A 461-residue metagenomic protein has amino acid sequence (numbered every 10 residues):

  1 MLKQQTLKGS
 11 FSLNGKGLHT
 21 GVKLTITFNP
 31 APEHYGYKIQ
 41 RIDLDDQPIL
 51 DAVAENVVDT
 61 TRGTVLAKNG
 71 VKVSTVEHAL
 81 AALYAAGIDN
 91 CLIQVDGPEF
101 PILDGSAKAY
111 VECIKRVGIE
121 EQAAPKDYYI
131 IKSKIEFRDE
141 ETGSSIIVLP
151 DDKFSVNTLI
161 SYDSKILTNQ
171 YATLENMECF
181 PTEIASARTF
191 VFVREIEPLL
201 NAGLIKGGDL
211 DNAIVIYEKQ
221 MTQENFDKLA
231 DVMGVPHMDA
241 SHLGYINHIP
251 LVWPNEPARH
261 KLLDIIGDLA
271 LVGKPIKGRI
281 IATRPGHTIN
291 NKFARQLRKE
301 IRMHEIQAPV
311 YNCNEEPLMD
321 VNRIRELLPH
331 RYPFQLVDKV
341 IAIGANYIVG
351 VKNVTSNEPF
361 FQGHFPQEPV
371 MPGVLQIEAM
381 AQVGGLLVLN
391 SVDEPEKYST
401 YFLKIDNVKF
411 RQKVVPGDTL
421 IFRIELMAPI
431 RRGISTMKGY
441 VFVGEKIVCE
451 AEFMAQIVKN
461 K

Functional and structural regions predicted by a protein language model:
M1-D89, Q94-Y311: C-terminal regulatory domains involved in ligand/effector binding and gene-expression control
T6-S10, L318-I324, I421-F422: Short Pro/Gly-enriched beta-strand edge/turn motifs at strand-loop
N90, R279, D338-A342, N407: Extracellular/lumenal ectodomain signal focusing on beta-strand-rich modules and carbohydrate-recognition contexts
A172-F190, M371, V441-V448, F453-K461: Flexible glycine-rich active-site/ligand-binding loops centered on an Asp-His dyad
R259-V272, V340, N346, V370-P395: Active-site helix/loop of acyl-thioester processing domains in fatty-acid/polyketide metabolism, spanning hotdog-fold
G273-A282, P309-L318, G384-I421, V448 (+1 more regions): Hydrophobic beta-strand-centered segment that forms part of the acyl-chain substrate-binding groove
M303-V370, K397-S399, V414-V415, M427-P429 (+3 more regions): Non-catalytic linker/capping segments at the edges of enzyme domains
L336-K339, K404, K409, R423-E425 (+2 more regions): Residues located in well-ordered beta-strands
